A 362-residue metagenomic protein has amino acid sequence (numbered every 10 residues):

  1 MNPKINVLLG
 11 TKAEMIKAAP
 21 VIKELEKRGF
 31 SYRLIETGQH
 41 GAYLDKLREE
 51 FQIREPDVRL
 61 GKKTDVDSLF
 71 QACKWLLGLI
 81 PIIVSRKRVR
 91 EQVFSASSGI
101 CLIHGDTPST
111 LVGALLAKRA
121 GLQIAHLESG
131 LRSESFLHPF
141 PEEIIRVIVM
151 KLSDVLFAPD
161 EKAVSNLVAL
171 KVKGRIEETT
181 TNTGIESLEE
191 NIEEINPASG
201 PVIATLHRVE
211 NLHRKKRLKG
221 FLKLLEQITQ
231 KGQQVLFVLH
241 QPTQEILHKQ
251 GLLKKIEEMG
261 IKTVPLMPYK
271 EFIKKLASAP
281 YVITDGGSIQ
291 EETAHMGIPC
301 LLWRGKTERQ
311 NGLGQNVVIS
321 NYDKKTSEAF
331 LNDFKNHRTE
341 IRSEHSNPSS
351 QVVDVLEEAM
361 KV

Functional and structural regions predicted by a protein language model:
M1-Q234, T243-V362: Nucleotide-activated sugar donor-binding and catalytic core shared by glycosyltransferases and related lipid-linked
H240: Conserved C-terminal portion of the radical SAM core fold that forms the substrate/S-adenosylmethionine-binding
